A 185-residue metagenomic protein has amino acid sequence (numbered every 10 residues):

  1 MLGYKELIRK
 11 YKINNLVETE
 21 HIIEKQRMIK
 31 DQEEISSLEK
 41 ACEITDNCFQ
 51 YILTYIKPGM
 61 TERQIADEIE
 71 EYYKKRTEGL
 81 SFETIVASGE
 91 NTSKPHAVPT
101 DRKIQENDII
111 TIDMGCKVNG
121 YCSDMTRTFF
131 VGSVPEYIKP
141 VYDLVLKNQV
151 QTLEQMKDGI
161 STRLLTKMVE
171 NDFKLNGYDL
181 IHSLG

Functional and structural regions predicted by a protein language model:
M1-G185: Active-site neighborhoods and metal-handling regions in enzymes and metal-associated proteins
